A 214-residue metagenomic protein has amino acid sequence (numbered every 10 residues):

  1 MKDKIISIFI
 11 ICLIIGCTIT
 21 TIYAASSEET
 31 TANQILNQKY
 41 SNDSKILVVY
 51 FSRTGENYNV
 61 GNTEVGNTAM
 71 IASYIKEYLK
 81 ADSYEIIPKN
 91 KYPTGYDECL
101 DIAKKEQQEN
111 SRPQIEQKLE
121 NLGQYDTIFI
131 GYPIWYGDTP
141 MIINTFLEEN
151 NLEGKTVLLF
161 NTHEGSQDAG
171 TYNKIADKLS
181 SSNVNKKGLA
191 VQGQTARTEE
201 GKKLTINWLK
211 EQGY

Functional and structural regions predicted by a protein language model:
K4-A24: Sec-dependent N-terminal signal peptides of Gram-positive bacterial secreted proteins and lipoproteins
I22-Y125, G137, I206, K210-Y214: N-terminal beta1-alpha1-beta2 submodule of the flavodoxin-like/Rossmannoid cofactor-binding fold
E28, V184-Y214: Glycine-rich phosphate/pyrophosphate-binding loop and the adjoining helix
L47-Y50, S83-E85, T127-G131, L158-N161 (+1 more regions): Structural recognition of the beta-strand scaffold that forms the well-ordered cores of secreted hydrolase catalytic
R53-E56, P88-P93, I134-D138, H163-D168 (+1 more regions): Solvent-exposed loop/turn segments at secondary-structure junctions within structured extracellular/periplasmic domains
N59, Y96, G170, T198-E199: Short, well-ordered secondary-structure micro-motifs
A69-A72, P140, N144, Y172 (+2 more regions): Extracytoplasmic/secreted envelope proteins and their assembly/folding machinery, especially bacterial periplasmic
D97-S182: Helix-loop-strand module that forms the ligand-binding subsite of alpha/beta enzymes
